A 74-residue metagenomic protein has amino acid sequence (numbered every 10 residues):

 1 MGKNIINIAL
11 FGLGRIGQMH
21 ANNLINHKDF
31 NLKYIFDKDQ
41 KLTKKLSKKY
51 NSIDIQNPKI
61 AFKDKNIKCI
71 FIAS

Functional and structural regions predicted by a protein language model:
M1-K49: N-terminal Rossmann-like dinucleotide-binding module
H20, I53-S74: Beta-loop-alpha module in the N-terminal Rossmann-like domain of NAD(P)-dependent dehydrogenases, especially those
